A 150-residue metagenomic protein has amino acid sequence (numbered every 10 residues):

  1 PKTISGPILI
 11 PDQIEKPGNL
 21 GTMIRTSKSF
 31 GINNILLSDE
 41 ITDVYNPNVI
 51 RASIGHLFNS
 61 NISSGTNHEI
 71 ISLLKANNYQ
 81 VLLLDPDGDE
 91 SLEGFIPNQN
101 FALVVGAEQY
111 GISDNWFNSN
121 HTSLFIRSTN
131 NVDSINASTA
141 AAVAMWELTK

Functional and structural regions predicted by a protein language model:
P1-D87: RNA substrate-binding interface of SAM-dependent RNA methyltransferases
P1-P7, T66-E69, P97, F101 (+2 more regions): Generic structural signal for short, solvent-exposed loop/turn connectors between secondary structure elements
E15, E108, E147: Acidic-residue sensor for enzyme active/binding pockets
T26-F30, V44-L57, D114-K150: Structured adenosyl-cofactor binding patch, chiefly the S-adenosyl-L-methionine
L83-V132: Active-site/ligand-binding-proximal alpha/beta "capping" segment
